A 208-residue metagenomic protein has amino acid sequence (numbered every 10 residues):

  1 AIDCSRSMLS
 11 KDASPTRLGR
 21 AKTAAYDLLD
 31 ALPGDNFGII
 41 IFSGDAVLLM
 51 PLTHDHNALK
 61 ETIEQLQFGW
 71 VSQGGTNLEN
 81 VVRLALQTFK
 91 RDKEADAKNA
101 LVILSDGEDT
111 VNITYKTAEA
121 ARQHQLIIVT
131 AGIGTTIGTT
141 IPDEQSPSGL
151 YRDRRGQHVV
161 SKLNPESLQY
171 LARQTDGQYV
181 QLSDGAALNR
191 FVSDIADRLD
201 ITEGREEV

Functional and structural regions predicted by a protein language model:
A1-N99, I113: Membrane-embedded segments
R6-S7, G44-L48, G107-T110, G134-G138 (+1 more regions): Solvent-exposed loop/turn segments at secondary-structure junctions within structured extracellular/periplasmic domains
Y26-L29, Y115-E119, L168-Q169: Short amphipathic alpha-helical segments and helix-helix/interface helices
I39-I41, I103, T130-G132: Structural beta-sheet core signal
M50-L52, V111-Y115, T140-E144, V192: Short, well-ordered secondary-structure micro-motifs
A100-V102, G107: Soluble non-transmembrane domains of integral membrane proteins
S105, T114-I127: Aromatic-anchored, glycine/proline-accented short structural segments that stabilize local strand-turns or short
A121-V208: Von Willebrand factor type A / integrin I
